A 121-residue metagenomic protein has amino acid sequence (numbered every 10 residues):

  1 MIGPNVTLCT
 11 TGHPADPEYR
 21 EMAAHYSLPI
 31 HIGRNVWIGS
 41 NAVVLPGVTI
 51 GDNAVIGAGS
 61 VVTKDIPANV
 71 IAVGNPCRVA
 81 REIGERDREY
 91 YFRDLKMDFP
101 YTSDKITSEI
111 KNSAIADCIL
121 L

Functional and structural regions predicted by a protein language model:
M1-V48, I83-G84: Flexible, glycine/small-residue-enriched loop-and-beta-strand segment within the central core of proteins
P4, P67-A68, P76: Proline-centered helix-kink/hinge sites
G12, N75-L121: Terminal amphipathic alpha-helical/low-complexity segments used for targeting or macromolecular assembly
R34, D52-N53, A68-N69: Short acidic capping loops at alpha-helix termini that bridge into adjacent secondary structure
W37, V55, I71-V73: Short-chain dehydrogenase/reductase
S40-V55, S60-K64: Beta-rich strand-turn-strand
V61-T63, I71, V79: Conserved hydrophobic/aromatic beta-strand scaffold that supports enzyme active sites
K64-N69, F99: Short arginine-rich
